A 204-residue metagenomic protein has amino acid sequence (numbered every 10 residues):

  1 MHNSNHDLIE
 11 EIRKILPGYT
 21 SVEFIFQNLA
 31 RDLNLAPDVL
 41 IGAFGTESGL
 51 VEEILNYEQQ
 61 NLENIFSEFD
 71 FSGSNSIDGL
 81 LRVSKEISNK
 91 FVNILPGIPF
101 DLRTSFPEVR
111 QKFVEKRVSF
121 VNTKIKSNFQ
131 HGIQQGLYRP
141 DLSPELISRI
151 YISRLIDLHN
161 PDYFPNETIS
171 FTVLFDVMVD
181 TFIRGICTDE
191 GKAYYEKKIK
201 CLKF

Functional and structural regions predicted by a protein language model:
N3-E11: N-terminal positioning helix adjacent to the helix-turn-helix/winged-helix DNA-binding module
D7, I15-G49, E53: Helix-turn-helix
N28, D78-R82, L146-I150, V173 (+2 more regions): Amphipathic alpha-helical interaction segments
E53, S67-G97, S148-Y151: Hydrophobic alpha-helical connector segments
L55-E63: Short, basic, alpha-helical segments at the C-terminal edge of helix-turn-helix-like DNA-binding modules
S88-K112, K126, Y195: Amphipathic alpha-helical segments used for helix-helix packing
V121-R149, R154, P161-N166: Hydrophobic alpha-helical bundle segments that form small-molecule/ligand-binding pockets
Q130-H131, P165-F204: C-terminal peripheral helix-coil segments that are non-catalytic and often amphipathic
